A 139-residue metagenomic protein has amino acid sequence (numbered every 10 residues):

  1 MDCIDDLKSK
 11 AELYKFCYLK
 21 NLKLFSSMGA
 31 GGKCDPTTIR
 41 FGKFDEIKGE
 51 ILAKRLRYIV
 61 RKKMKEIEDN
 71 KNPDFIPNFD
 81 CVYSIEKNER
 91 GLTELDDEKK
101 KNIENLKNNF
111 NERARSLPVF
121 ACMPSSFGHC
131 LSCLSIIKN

Functional and structural regions predicted by a protein language model:
M1-G42: ADP-ribose/adenylate-binding Rossmann-like module
S9, L24, E46-N139: Glycine-rich phosphate/adenylate-binding loop
